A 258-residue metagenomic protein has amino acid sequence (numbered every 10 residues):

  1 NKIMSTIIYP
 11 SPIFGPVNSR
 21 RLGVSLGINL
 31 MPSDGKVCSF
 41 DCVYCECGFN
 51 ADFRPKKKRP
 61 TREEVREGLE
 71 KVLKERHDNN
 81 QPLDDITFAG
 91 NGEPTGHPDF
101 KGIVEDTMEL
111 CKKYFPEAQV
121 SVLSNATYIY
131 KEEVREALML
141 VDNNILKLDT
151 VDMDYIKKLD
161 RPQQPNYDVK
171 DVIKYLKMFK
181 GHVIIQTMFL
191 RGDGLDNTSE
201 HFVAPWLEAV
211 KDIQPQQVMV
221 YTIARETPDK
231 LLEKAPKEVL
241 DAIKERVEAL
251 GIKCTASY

Functional and structural regions predicted by a protein language model:
K2-R21, K74, R191-Y258: Auxiliary Fe-S-binding modules of radical SAM enzymes
I8, I13-G15, K56-E70, K74: Non-heme iron-sulfur electron-transfer modules
L22-E67: Canonical Radical SAM [4Fe-4S] cluster-binding loop centered on the CxxxCxxC motif and its immediate flanking residues
S25-G27, D85, I145, I184: Short hydrophobic-acidic sequence motifs that mark active-site Asp/Glu residues
C47-F53, D85-F88, Q186: A short small-residue
E67-A89, A256: Short Fe-S-cluster ligation motifs
T87-E93, N125: Glycine-rich beta-strand-to-loop/alpha-helix junction loops that act as flexible
G96-Y221, E226-E233: Conserved AdoMet/S-adenosylmethionine-binding subsite of the radical SAM
